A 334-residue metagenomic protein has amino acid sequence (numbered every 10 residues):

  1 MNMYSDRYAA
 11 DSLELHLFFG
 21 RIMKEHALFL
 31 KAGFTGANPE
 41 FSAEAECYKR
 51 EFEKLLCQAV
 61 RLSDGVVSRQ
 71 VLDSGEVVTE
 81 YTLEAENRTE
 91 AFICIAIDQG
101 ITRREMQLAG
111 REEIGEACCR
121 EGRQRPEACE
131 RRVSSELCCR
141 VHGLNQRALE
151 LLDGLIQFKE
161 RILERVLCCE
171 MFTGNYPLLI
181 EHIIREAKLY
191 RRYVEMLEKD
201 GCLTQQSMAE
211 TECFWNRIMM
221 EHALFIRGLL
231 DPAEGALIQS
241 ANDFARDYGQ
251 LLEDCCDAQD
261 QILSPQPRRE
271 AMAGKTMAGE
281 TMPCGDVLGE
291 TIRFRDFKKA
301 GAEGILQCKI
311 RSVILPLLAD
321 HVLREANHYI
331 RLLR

Functional and structural regions predicted by a protein language model:
M1-R334: Surface-exposed peri-terminal alpha-helical interaction modules
